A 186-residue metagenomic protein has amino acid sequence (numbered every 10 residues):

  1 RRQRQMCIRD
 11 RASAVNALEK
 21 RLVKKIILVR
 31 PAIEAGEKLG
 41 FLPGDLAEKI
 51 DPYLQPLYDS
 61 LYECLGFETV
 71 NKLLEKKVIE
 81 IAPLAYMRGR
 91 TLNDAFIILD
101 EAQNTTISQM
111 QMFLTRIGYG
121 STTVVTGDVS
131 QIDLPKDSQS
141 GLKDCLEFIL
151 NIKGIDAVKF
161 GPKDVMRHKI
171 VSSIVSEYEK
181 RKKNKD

Functional and structural regions predicted by a protein language model:
Q3-I8: Short, small-residue-biased leader/transition segments that mark boundaries at the very start of proteins
R9-K20: Walker A/P-loop NTP-binding motif
K20-E48: AAA+/P-loop NTPase substrate/partner-engagement loops
L22-K24, D94, Y119-T122, D128 (+1 more regions): Short glycine-/polar-rich loops that comprise or flank the Walker A/P-loop and associated switch/sensor motifs
A32, G36-P43, F96, T105 (+1 more regions): Conserved P-loop NTPase nucleotide-binding/switch module
E37-R90: Inter-Walker segment of RecA-like/P-loop motor cores
K77-I98, Q103-M112: Conserved RecA-like ASCE ATPase "motif II neighborhood" in helicase/translocase motors
L146-K185: Conserved coupling/interface region of RecA-like P-loop/ASCE motor cores
